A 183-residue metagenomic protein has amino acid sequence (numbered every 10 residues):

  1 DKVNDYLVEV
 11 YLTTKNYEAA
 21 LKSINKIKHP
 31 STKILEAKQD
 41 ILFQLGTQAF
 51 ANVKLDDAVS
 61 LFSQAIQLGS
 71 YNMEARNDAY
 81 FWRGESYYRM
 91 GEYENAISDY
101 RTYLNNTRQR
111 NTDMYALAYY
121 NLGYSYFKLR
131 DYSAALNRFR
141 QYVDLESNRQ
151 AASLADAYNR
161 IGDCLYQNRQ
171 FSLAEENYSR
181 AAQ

Functional and structural regions predicted by a protein language model:
D1-Q183: Acidic, polar-rich low-complexity tracts and alpha-helical solenoid repeat scaffolds
